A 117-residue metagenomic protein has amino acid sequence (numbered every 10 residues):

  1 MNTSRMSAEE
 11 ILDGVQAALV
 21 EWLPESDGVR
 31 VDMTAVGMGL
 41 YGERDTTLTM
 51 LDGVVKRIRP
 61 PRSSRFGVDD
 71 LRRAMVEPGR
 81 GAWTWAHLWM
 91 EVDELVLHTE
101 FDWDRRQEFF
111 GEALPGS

Functional and structural regions predicted by a protein language model:
M1-S117: Contiguous interface-forming segments/domains that mediate binding rather than catalysis
